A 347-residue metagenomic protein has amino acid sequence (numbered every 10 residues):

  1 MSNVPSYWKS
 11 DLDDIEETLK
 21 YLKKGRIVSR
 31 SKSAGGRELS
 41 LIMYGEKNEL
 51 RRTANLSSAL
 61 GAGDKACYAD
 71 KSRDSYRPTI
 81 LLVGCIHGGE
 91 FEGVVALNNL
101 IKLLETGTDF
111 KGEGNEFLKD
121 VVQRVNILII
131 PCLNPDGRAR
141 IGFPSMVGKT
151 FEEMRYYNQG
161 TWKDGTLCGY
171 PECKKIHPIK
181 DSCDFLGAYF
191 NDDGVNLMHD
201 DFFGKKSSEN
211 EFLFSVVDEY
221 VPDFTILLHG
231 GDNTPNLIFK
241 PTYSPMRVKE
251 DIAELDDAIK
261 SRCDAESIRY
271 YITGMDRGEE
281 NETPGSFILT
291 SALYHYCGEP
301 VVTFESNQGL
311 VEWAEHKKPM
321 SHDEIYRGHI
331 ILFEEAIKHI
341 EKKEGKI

Functional and structural regions predicted by a protein language model:
M1-G61: Short glycine- and acidic-rich boundary segments immediately preceding or forming the N-terminal edge of structured
M1-I15, I80, K111, D193-I347: C-terminal accessory segments enriched in acidic
S40-L41, C67-D70, L289-H295: Short, surface-exposed beta-strand/loop micro-motifs that present aromatic residues
G45-A69, R140-K163: Internal, charge-rich low-complexity segments
A59-R77, I325-A336: Short, cationic low-complexity segments
R77, F91-M246: Active-site/substrate-binding loop(s) of hydrolase catalytic cores
R77-G84: Short beta-strand element of the alpha/beta-hydrolase
H87: Conserved phosphate/anionic-ligand binding catalytic regions in large, soluble enzymes, centered on
